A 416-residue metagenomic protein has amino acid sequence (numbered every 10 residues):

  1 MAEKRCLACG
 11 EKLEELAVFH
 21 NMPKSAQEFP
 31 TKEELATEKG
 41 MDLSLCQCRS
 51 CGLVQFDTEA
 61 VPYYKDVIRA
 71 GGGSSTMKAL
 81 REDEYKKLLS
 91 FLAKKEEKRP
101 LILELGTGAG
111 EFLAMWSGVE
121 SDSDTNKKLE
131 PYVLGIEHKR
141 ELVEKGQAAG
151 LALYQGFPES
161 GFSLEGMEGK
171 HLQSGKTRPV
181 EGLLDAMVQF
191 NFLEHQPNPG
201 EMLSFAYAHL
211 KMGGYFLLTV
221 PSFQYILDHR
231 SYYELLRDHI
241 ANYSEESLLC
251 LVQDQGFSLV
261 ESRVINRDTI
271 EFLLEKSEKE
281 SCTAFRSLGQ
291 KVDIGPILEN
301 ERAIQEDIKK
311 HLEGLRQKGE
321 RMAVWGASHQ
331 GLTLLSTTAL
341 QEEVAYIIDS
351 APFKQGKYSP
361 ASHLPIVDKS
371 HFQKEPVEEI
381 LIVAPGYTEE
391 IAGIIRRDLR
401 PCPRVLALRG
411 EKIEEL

Functional and structural regions predicted by a protein language model:
M1-M77, R263: N-terminal juxtadomain amphipathic helix that follows a signal peptide/anchor or precedes a small N-terminal auxiliary
E14, Y154, V260, V367 (+1 more regions): General small-molecule cofactor/ligand-binding pocket signal
K32-T37, S231-E246: Acceptor-substrate binding/catalytic loop of class I
D42-L45, D268-F272: Short hydrophobic/aromatic beta-strand or adjacent loop that forms the aromatic wall/cage of a ligand/substrate-binding
S44, G52-G118: Fe-S ferredoxin-like electron-transfer domains and their immediately adjacent linker/connector regions across
L88, L273-L416: Hydrophobic, well-ordered beta-alpha structural blocks that scaffold small-molecule cofactor pockets
L88-R230, N242-F257, L274-K276, L332-T333 (+4 more regions): Conserved SAM-binding loop
E261-T269, E278: Terminal amphipathic helices with adjacent charged low-complexity linkers/tails
